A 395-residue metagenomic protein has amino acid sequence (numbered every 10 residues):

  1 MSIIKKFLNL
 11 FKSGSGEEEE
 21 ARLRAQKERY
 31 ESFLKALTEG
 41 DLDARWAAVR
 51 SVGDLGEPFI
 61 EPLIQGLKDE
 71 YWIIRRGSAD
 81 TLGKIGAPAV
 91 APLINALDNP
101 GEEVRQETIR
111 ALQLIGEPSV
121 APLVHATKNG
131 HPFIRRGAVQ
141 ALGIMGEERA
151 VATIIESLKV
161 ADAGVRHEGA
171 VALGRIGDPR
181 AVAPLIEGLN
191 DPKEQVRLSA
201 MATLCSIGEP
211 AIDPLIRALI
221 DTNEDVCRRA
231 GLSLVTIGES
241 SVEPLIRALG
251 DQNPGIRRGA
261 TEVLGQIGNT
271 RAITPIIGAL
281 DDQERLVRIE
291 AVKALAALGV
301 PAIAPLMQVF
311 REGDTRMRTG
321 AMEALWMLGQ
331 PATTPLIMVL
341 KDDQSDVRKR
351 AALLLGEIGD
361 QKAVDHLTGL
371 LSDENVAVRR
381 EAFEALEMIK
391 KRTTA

Functional and structural regions predicted by a protein language model:
M1-K5: Helical anchoring/docking segments at protein termini
K6-A25, L42-E57, Q65, I73-A87 (+20 more regions): Structural detector for internal amphipathic alpha-helices that build alpha-solenoid repeat scaffolds
R29-L37: An edge-strand/N-cap motif at the start of beta-rich repeat modules
R29-Y30, I60, V90, V120 (+8 more regions): Core helices of alpha-solenoid repeat scaffolds
T38, K68, D98, K128 (+7 more regions): Asparagine/serine/threonine-enriched low-complexity, disordered tracts, especially those forming N-linked glycosylation
G40-D41, E70-Y71, P100-G101, G130-H131 (+8 more regions): Short inter-helical turns and helix N-cap capping residues of alpha-solenoid HEAT/ARM repeat scaffolds
T368-E374: TPR/TPR-like (Sel1-like) alpha-helical repeat modules
